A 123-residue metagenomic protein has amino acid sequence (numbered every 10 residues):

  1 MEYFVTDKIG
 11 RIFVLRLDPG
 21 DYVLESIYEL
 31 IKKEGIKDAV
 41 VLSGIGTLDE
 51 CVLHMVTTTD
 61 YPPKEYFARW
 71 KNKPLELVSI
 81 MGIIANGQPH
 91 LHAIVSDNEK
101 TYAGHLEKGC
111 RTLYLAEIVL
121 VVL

Functional and structural regions predicted by a protein language model:
M1-H90, I94-L123: N-terminal intrinsically disordered, cationic/polar leader segments that include organellar targeting peptides
